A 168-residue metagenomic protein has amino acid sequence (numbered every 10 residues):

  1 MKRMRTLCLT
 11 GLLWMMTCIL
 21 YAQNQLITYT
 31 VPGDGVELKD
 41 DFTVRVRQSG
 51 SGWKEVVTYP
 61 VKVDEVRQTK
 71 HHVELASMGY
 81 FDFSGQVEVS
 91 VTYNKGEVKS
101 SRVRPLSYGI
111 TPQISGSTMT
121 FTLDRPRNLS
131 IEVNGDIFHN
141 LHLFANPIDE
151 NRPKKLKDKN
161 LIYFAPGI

Functional and structural regions predicted by a protein language model:
M1-T6: Positively charged n-region of N-terminal signal peptides that target proteins for export
C8-I19: Bacterial N-terminal signal peptides
A22-I168: Extracellular/periplasmic carbohydrate-active domains that bind, remodel, or depolymerize complex polysaccharides
